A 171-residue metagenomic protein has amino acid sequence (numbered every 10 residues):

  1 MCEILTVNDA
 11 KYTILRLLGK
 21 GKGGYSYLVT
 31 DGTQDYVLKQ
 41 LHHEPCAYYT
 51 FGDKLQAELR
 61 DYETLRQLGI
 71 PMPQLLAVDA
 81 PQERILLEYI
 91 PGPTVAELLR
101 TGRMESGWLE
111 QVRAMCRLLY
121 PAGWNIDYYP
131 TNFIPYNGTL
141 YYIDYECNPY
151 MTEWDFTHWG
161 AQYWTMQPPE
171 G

Functional and structural regions predicted by a protein language model:
M1-T13: Juxta-kinase regulatory segment immediately upstream of eukaryotic protein kinase catalytic domains
L15-L17, K22-Q56: ATP-binding glycine-rich loop module of kinase domains
Y36, P71, I85, Y141-D144: Protein kinase-like catalytic core scaffold
T50-L68: The N-lobe alphaC helix and its flanking beta3-alphaC-beta4 segment of protein kinase-like domains, centered on
I70-L109: Conserved structural core of kinase catalytic domains
G107-L118: Conserved alphaE helix
A122-N125, Y136-G171: C-lobe/activation-segment region of protein kinase-like
Y128-F133: Hydrophobic residue at the +6 position relative to the catalytic HRD Asp in the kinase catalytic loop
